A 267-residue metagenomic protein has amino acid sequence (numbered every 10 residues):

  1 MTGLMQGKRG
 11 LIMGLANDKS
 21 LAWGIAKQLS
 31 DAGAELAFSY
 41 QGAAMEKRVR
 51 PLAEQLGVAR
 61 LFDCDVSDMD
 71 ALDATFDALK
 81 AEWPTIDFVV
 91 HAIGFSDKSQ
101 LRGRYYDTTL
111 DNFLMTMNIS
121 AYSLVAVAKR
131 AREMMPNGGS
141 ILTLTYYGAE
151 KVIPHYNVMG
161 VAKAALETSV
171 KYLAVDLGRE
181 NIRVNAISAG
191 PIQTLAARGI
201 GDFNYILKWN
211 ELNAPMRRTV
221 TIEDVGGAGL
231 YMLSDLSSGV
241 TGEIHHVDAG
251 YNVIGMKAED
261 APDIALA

Functional and structural regions predicted by a protein language model:
T2-F38: Canonical Rossmann dinucleotide-binding motif of NAD(H)/NADP(H)-dependent dehydrogenases/reductases, specifically
I12, V90, L142, V184-I187 (+3 more regions): Hydrophobic structural elements of the Rossmann-like NAD(P)H-binding subdomain that define the short-chain
G14-W23, G94-E133, N137-R179, P191-Q193 (+2 more regions): Catalytic loop of short-chain dehydrogenase/reductase
S30, P84, M135-P136, V175-E180 (+3 more regions): A short hydrophobic alpha-helix cap/turn motif
A34-R48: Conserved glycine-rich Rossmann-like NAD(P)H-binding loop of the short-chain dehydrogenase/reductase
R50-P51, R179, A189-A214, I254-A267: A glycine/serine/threonine-rich, flexible loop-to-helix segment that serves as the NAD(P) cofactor-binding "lid"
C64-D73, D77-P84, F88-L114, E133 (+3 more regions): Conserved mid-core segment of classical short-chain dehydrogenase/reductases
Y122, A186, Y205-V240, H245-A249: C-terminal helical subdomain
